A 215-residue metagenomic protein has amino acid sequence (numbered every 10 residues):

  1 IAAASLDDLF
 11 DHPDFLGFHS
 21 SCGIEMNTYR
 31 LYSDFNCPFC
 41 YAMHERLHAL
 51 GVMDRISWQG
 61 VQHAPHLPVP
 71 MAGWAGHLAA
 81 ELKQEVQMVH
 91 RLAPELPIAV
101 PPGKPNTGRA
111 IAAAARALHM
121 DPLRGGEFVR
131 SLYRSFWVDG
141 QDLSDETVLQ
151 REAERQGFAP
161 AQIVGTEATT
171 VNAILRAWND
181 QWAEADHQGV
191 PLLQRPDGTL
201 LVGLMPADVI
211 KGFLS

Functional and structural regions predicted by a protein language model:
A2-A4: Short linear motifs in low-complexity or flexible loops
L6-D11, M120, P160: Hydrophobic alpha-helical elements and their junctions with loops/disorder across both membrane and soluble proteins
L9, P13-L16, S20: Short hydrophobic targeting helices and cationic amphipathic motifs that mediate membrane/organellar targeting
C22, N27, Y32-D54, W58 (+1 more regions): C-terminal cap of thioredoxin/glutaredoxin-like
Y41-F136: Structural alpha/beta surface segment adjacent to cysteine/selenocysteine redox centers across thiol/disulfide enzymes
